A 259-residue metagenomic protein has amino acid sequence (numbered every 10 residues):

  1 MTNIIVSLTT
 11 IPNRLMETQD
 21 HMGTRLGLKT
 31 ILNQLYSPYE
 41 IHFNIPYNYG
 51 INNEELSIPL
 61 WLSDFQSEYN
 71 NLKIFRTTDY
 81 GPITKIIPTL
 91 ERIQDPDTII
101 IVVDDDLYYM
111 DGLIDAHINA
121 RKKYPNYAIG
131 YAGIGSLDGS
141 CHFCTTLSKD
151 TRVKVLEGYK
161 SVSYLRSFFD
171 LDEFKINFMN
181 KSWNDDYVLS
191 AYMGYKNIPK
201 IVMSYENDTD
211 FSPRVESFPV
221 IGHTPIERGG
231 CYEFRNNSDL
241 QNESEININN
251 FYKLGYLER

Functional and structural regions predicted by a protein language model:
T2-I5, T9, R14-G27, I176-R259: C-terminal catalytic/acceptor-binding lobe
T2-L8, I31, Y39-F43: Hydrophobic targeting segments
I11-M16, N48-G50, D106-Y109, S136: Short acidic, S/G/P-rich loop/turn micro-motifs used as interaction or catalytic elements
L26-Y39, Y47-N48: Short, acidic, metal-binding catalytic loop of nucleotide-sugar glycosyltransferases
N44-D97: Active-site-proximal specificity loops/subdomain of glycosyltransferases
N44-G50, I134-S136, E206-D208: Short beta-alpha junction loops
T89, I93, Y108-N177: Conserved catalytic core of nucleotide-sugar-dependent glycosyltransferases
P96-Y108: Short beta-strand-to-loop acidic/aromatic patch adjacent to the donor-nucleotide binding site
